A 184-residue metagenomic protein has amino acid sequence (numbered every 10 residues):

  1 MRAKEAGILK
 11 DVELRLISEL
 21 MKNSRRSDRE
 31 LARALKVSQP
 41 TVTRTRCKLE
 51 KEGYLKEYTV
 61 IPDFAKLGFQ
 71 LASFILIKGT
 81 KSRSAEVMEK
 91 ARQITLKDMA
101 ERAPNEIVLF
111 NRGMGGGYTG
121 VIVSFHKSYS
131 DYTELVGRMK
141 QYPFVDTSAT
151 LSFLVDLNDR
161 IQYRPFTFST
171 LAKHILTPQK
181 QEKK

Functional and structural regions predicted by a protein language model:
M1-K184: A compositional/biophysical signature of low hydrophobicity enriched in polar/charged and small residues
